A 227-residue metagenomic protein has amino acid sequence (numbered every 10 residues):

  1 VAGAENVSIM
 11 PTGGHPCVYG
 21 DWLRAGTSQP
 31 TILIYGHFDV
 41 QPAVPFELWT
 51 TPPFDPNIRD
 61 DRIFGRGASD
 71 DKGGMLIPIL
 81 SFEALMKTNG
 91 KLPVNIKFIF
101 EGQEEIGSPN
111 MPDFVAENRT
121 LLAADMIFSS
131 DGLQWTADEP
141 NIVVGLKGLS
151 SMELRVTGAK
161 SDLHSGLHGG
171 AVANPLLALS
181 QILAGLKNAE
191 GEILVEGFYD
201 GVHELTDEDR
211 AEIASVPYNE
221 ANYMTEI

Functional and structural regions predicted by a protein language model:
V1-A68, K87-V94: Acidic/His- and Gly-rich active-site-bordering loop/insert found across diverse amide/peptide-bond hydrolases
I63-L76, G169, A173: Short, conserved micro-motifs enriched in small and acidic residues
F64-G65, K160-G166: Short small-residue beta-strand/loop micro-motif enriched in glycine and branched aliphatics
S69-G145: Acidic/histidine-rich catalytic neighborhood of metal-dependent amide-processing enzymes
G73, I106-P109, L149, G170 (+1 more regions): Conserved active-site and cofactor/substrate-binding residues in soluble primary-metabolism enzymes
K87-G90, R119-T120, A159-S161, A184-E192: Generic secondary-structure signature for well-ordered alpha-helical cores
V143-T157: Flexible glycine/proline-rich, aromatic-decorated loop/lid segments
V144, S165-I227: Acidic-enriched catalytic cores of C-N bond-cleaving enzymes acting on peptides and small amides
